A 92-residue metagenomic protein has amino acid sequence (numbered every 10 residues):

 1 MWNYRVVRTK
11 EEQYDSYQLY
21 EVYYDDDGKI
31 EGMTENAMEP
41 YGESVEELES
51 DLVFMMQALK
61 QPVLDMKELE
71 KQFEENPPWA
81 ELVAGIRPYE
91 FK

Functional and structural regions predicted by a protein language model:
M1-Y20, D25-D27: Short N-terminal "domain-start" leader segments that mark the transition from disordered tails or signal peptides into
R8, E12-Q13, K29, L48 (+1 more regions): Generic structural signal for short, flexible, solvent-exposed coil/loop and linker residues
T9, V22, G28-K29, E46 (+2 more regions): Short linear sequence elements within intrinsically disordered, low-complexity coil regions
Q13-S16, Y20, A37, S50 (+1 more regions): A general marker of short, structured functional hotspots
Y14, D27, Y41, K67 (+1 more regions): Residues in flexible loops and secondary-structure boundaries
E31-S44: A short, exposed loop/beta-hairpin motif centered on an aromatic-Gly-Thr core
V45-K92: Low-complexity intrinsically disordered segments
